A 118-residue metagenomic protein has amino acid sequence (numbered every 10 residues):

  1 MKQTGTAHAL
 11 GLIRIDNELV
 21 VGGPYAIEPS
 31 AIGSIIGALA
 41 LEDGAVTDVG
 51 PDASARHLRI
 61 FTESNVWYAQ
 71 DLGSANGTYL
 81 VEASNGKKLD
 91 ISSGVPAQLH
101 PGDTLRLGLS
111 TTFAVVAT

Functional and structural regions predicted by a protein language model:
M1-P51, Q98-T104, L109-T118: Intrinsically disordered, low-complexity acidic Ser/Thr-rich regulatory segments
E18, I60-F61: Intrinsically disordered, low-complexity regions enriched in Ser/Pro/Gly/Gln/His and often acidic
A38, T62, D71-L72, E82 (+2 more regions): Residue-level recognition of conserved beta-strand positions in structured domain cores
A45-P51, F61, A69-D71: Short histidine-centered beta-strand/loop micro-motifs that create catalytic or ligand/metal-coordination sites
H57-R59, N65-T104: Forkhead-associated
